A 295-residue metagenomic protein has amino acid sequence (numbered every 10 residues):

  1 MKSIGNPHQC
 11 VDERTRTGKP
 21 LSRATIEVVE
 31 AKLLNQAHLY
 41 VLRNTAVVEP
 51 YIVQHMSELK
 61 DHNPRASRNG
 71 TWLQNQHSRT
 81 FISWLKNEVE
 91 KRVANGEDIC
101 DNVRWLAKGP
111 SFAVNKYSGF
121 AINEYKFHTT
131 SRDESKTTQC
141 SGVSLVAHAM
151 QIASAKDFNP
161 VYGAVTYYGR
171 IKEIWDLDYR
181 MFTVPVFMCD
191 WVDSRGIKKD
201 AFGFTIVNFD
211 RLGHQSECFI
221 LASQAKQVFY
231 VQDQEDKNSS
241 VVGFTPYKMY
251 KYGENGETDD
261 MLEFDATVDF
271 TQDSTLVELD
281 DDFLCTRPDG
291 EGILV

Functional and structural regions predicted by a protein language model:
M1-V295: Terminal interaction-prone segments of large eukaryotic proteins
